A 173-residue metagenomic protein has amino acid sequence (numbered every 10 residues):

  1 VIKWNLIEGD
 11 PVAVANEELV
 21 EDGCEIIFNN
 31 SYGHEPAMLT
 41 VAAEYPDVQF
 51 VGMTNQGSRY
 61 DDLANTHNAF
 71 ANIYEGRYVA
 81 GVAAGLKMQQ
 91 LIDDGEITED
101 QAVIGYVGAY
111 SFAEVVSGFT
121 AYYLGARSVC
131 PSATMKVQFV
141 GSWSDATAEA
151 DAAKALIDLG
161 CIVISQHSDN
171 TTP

Functional and structural regions predicted by a protein language model:
V1-P173: A residue-level marker of the well-folded mature domains of exported/periplasmic proteins
